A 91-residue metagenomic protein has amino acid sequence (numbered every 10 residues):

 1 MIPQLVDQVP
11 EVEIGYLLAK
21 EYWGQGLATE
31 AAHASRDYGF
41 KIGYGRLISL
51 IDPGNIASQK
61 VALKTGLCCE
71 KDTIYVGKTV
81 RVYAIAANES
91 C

Functional and structural regions predicted by a protein language model:
M1-C91: Acyl-donor (CoA/ACP) binding surface of acyl/acetyltransferases
